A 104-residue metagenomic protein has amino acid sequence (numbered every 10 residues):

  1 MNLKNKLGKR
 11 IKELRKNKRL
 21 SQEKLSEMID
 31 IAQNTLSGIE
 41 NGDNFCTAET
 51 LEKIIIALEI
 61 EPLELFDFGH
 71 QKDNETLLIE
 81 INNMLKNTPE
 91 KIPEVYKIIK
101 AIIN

Functional and structural regions predicted by a protein language model:
M1-K6: A detector for short, charged/polar N-terminal pre-domain segments
K9-K24, N87-P89: Short basic helix-loop element that most often maps to the first helix and adjoining turn of HTH DNA-binding modules
I11, Q22, Q33, A48-L51: Helix-turn-helix DNA-binding elements, focusing on the entry/boundary residues of the two helices that contact DNA
K16, E27, I56: Alpha-helical residues within the helix-turn-helix
R19-G38: Short alpha-helical DNA-recognition segment
T47-E64: DNA major-groove recognition helix of helix-turn-helix/homeodomain DNA-binding modules
Q71-N104: Interfacial/linker helices and their anchor residues that mediate assembly or domain coupling
